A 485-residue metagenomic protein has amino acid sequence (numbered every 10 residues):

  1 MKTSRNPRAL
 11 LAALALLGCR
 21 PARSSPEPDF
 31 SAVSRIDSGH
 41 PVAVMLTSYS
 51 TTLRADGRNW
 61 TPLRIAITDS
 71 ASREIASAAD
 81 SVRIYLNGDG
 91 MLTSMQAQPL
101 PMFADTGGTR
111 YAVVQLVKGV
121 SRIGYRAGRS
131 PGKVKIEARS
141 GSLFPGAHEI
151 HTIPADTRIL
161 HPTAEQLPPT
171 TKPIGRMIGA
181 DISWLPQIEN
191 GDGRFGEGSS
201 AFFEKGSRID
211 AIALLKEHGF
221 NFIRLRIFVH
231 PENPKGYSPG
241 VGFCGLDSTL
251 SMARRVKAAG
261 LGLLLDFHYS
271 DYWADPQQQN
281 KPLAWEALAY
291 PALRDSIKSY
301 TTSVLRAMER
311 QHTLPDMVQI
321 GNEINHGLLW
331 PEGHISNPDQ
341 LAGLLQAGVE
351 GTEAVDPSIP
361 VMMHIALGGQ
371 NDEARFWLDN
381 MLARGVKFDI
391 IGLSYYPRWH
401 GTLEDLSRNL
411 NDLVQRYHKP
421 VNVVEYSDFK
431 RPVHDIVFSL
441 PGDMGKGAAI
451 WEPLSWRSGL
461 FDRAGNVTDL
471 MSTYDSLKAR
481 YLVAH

Functional and structural regions predicted by a protein language model:
L17-G18: C-terminal motif of bacterial Sec signal peptides marking the signal peptidase cleavage site
R23-Q166: The feature marks long extracellular or luminal low-complexity segments
L160-H218: N-terminal carbohydrate-binding accessory modules
I178-A180, I223-L225, L263-L265, D316-I320 (+4 more regions): Hydrophobic faces of well-ordered beta-strands that scaffold small-molecule active sites in alpha/beta enzyme cores
S183-L185, F228, H268-S270, I320-N325 (+4 more regions): Active-site beta-loop-alpha junctions enriched in small/polar residues
S207-Y272, P338-V355, V414: Aromatic-lined substrate-binding rim segments of carbohydrate-active enzymes
C244-D247, D275-M381, V386-F388, W399-N409 (+2 more regions): Active-site cleft segment of glycoside hydrolase catalytic domains centered on the general acid/base Glu
P420-H485: Substrate-binding cleft of secreted/luminal carbohydrate-active enzymes
